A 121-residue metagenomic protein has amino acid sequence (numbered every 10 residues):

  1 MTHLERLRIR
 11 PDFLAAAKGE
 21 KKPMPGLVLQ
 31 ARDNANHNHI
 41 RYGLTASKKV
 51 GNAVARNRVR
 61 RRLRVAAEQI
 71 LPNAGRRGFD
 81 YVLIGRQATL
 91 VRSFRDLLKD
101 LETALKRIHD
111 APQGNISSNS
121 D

Functional and structural regions predicted by a protein language model:
M1-D121: Positively charged, solvent-exposed patches that mediate nucleic-acid binding
